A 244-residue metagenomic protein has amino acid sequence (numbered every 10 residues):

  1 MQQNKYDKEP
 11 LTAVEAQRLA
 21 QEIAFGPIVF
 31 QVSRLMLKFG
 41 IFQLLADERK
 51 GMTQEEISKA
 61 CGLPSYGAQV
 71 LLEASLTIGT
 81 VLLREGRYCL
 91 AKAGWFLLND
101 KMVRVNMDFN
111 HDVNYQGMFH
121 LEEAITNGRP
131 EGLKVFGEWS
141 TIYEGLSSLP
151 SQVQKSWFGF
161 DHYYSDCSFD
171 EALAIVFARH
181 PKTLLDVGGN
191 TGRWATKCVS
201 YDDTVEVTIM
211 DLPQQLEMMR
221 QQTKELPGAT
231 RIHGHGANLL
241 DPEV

Functional and structural regions predicted by a protein language model:
Y6-L11, Q17-D47, K59-G62, Y66-K182: Conserved Class I S-adenosyl-L-methionine-dependent methyltransferase catalytic core
Q54: Helix-turn-helix DNA-binding elements, focusing on the entry/boundary residues of the two helices that contact DNA
H180-N190: Conserved class I S-adenosyl-L-methionine
T191-D203: Conserved SAM-binding loop of SAM-dependent methyltransferases across substrates and taxa, primarily the Class I
E206-D211: Conserved SAM-binding motif I beta-strand of class I
M219-Q222: Conserved SAM-binding loop
G228-L239: Conserved SAM-binding strand-loop segment of SAM-dependent methyltransferases
L240-V244: A short acidic, Gly/Pro-enriched loop at the edge of an enzyme's catalytic core that lines a small-molecule cofactor
